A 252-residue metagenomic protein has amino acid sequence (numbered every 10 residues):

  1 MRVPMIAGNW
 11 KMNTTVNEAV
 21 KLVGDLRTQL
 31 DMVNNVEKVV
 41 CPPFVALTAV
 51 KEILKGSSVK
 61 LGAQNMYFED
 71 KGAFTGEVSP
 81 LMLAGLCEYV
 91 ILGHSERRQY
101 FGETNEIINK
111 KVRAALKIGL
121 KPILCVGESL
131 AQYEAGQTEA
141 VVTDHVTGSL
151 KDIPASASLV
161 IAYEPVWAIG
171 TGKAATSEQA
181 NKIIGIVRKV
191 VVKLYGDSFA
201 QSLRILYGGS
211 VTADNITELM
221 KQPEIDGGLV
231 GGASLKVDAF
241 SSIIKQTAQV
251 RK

Functional and structural regions predicted by a protein language model:
M1-K252: Active-site loop-to-helix "anion-binding N-cap" substructures in soluble metabolic enzymes
